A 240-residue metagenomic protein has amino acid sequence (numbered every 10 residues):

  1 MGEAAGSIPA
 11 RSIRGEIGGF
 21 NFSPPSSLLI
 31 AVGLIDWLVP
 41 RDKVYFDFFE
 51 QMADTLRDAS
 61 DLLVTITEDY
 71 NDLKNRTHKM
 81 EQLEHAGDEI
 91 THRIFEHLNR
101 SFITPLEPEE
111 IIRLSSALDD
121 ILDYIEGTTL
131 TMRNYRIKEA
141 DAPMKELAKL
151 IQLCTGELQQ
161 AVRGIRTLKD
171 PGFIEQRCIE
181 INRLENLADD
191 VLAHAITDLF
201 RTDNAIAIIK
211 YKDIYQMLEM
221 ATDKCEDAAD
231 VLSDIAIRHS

Functional and structural regions predicted by a protein language model:
A5-G6, G19: Short, positively charged low-complexity motifs
S7-A10, D72: General helical secondary-structure elements
R11-V32: Short, Lys/Arg-enriched N-terminal segments with co-localized hydrophobic residues within the first ~10-30 amino acids
L29-S240: Cytosolic, long alpha-helical scaffolding segments
